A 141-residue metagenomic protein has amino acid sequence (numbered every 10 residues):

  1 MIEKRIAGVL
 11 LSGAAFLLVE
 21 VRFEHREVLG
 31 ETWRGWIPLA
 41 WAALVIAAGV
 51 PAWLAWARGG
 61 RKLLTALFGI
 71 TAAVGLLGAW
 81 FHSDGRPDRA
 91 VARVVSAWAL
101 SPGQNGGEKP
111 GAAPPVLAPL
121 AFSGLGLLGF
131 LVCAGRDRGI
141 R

Functional and structural regions predicted by a protein language model:
I2-E3, R22-V45: Transmembrane alpha-helix entry/boundary detector in multi-pass membrane proteins
I2-L11, R58-A73: Interfacial segments of alpha-helical transmembrane regions
I6-L17, F122-L128: Alpha-helical transmembrane segments
V21, I70-V91: C-terminal TM-helix exit segments that contain a strictly Trp-centered aromatic cap at the helix terminus
L29-L39, L63-L64, V95-S96, P110-A112: Non-cytosolic membrane-interface motifs at loop->transmembrane helix junctions
A42-G59: Canonical alpha-helical transmembrane segments
A92-D137: Alpha-helical membrane-associated segments of multi-pass integral membrane proteins
